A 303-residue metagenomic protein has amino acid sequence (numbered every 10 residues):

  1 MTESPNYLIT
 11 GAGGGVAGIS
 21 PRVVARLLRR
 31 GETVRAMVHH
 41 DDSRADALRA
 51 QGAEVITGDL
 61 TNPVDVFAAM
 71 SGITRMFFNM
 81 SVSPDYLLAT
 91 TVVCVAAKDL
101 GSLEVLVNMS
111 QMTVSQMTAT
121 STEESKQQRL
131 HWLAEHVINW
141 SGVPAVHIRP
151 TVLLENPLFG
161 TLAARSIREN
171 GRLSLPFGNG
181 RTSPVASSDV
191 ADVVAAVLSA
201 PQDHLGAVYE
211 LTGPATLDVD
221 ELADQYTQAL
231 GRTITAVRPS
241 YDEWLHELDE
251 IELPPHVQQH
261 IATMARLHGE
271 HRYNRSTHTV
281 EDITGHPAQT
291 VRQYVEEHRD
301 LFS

Functional and structural regions predicted by a protein language model:
T2-A47, T61-V64, A68-S71, V82-L87 (+5 more regions): Oxidoreductase cofactor-interface core, primarily capturing Rossmann-like NAD(P)-dependent enzymes
G52-E54, A145: Short, conserved active-site loop motifs that form the nucleotide-linked donor/cofactor pocket
G58: Cofactor-binding loops of NAD(P)H-dependent oxidoreductases, dominated by short-chain dehydrogenase/reductases
R75-N79, N108: Redox-cofactor binding/interface segments in oxidoreductases and associated redox assembly factors
S187, V219, Y241, T290-V291: Structural motif detector for alpha-helix initiation sites
V194, L198, Y226, M264-A265 (+1 more regions): Hydrophobic "lid"/C-terminal helical patch of Rossmann-like NAD(P)-dependent dehydrogenase/epimerase domains
Q225-H271: Terminal hydrophobic/aromatic helix or amphipathic segment near a protein terminus
T279, T284-S303: Amphipathic terminal alpha-helices
